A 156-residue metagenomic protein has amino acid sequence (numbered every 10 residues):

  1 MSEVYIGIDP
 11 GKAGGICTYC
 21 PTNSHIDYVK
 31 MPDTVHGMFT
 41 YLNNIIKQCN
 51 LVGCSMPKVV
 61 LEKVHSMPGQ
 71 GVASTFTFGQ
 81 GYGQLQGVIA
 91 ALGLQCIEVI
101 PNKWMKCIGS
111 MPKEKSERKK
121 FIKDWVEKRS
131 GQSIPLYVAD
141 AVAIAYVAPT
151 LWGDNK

Functional and structural regions predicted by a protein language model:
M1-K156: Phosphate- and other anionic-substrate recognition elements at nucleic-acid/protein interfaces
